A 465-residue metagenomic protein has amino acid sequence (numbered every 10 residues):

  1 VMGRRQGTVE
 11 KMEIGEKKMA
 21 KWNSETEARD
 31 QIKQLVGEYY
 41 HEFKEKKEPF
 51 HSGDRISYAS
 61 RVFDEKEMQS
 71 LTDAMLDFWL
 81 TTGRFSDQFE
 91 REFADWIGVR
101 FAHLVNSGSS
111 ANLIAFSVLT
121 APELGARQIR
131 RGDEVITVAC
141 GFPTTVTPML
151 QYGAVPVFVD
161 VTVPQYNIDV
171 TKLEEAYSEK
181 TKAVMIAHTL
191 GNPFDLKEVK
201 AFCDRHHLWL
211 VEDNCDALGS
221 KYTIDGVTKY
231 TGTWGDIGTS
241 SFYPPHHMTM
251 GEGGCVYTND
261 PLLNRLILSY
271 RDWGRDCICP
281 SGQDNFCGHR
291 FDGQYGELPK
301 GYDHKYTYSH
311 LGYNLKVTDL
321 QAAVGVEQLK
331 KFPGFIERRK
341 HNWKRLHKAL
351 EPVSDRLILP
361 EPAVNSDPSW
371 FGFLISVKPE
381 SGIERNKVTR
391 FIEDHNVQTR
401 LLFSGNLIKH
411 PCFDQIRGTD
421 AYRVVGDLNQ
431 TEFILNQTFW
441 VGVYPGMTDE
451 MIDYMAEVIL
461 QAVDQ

Functional and structural regions predicted by a protein language model:
G15-L80, S309: N-terminal "arm"/small-domain region of PLP-dependent enzymes with the aminotransferase-like
L35, D87-R91, V99-A102, T171 (+5 more regions): PLP-dependent aminotransferase class I/II
Y40-F43, A121-K221: PLP-dependent aminotransferase-like
R84-E134, T147-Y152, F158: Phosphate-binding glycine-rich loop
E212-M250, R265, K305-T307: Conserved active-site segment immediately N-terminal to the catalytic lysine that forms the internal aldimine
T233-I278, D319: Active-site PLP attachment segment
